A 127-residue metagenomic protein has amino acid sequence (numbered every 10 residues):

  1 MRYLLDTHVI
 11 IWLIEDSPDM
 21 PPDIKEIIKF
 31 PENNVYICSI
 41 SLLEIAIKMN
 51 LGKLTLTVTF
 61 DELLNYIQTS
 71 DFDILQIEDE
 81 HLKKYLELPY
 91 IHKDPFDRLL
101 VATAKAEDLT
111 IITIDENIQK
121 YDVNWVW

Functional and structural regions predicted by a protein language model:
M1-I37, K53-N65, E107, E116 (+1 more regions): Short, well-structured N-terminal submotif of metal-dependent ribonuclease cores
D6-H8, I45, Y85, A104: Generic structural signal for small/hydrophobic residues in well-ordered secondary structure, especially within
V9, S41-L42, H81, L100 (+1 more regions): Alpha-helix capping/helix-boundary segments
T57, T69-I114: Active-site neighborhoods of divalent-metal-dependent phosphate/nucleic-acid chemistry enzymes
Q119, N124-W127: Basic, glycine-rich
